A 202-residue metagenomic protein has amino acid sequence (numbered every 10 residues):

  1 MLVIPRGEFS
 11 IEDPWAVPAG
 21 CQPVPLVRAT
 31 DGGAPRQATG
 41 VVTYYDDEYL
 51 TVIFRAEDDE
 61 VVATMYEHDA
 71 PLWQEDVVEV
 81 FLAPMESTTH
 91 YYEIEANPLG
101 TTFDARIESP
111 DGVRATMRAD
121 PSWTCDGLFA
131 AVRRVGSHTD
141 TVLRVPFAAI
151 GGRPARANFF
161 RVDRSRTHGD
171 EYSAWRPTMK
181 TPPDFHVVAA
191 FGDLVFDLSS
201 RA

Functional and structural regions predicted by a protein language model:
M1-A202: Structural preference for beta-rich elements and adjacent junctions enriched in aromatics
